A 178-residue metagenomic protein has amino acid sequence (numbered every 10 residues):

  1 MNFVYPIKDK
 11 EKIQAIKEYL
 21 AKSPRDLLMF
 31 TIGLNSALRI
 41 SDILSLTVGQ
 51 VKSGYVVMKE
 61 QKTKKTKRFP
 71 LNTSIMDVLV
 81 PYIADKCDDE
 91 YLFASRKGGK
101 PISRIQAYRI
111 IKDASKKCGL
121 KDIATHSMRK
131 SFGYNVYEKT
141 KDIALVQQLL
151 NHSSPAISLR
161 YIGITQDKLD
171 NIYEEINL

Functional and structural regions predicted by a protein language model:
M1-L178: Conserved catalytic core of the tyrosine transesterase superfamily
